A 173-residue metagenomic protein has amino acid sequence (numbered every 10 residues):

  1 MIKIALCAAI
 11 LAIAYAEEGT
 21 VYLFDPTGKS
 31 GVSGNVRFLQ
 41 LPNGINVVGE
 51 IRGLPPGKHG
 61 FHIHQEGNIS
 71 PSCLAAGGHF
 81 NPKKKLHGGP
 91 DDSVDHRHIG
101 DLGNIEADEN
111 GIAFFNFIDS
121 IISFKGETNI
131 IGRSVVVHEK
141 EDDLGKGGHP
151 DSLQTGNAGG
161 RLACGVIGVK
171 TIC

Functional and structural regions predicted by a protein language model:
I2-C173: N-terminal leader/targeting pre-sequences
